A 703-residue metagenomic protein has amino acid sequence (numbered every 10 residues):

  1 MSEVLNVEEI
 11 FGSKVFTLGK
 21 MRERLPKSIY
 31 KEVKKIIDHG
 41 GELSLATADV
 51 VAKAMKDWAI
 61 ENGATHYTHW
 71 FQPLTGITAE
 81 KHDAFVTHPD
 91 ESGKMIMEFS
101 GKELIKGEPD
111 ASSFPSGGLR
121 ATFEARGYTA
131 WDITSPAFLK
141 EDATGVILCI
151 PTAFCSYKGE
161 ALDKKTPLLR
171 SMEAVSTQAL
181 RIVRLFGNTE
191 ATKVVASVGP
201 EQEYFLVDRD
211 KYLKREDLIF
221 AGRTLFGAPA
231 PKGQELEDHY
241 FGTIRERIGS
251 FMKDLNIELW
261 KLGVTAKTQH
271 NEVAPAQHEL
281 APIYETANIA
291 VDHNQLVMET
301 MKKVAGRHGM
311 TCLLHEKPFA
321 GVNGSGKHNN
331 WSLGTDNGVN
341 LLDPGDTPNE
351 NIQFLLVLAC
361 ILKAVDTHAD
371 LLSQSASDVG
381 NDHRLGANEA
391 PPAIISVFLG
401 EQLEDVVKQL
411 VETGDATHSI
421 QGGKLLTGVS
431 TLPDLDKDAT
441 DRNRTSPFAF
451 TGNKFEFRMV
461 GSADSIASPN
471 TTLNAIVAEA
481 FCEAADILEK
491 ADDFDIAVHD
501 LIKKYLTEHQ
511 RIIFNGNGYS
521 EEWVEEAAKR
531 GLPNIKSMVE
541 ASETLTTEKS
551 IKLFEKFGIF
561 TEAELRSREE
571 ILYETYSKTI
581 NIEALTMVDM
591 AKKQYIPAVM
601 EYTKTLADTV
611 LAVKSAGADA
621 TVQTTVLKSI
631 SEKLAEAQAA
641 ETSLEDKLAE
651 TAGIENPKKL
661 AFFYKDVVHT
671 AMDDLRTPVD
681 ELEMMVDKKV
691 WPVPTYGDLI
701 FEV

Functional and structural regions predicted by a protein language model:
M1-V7, F701-V703: Basic/polar N-terminal segments that are highly enriched at the extreme N-terminus, encompassing both cleavable
I10-A125: Active-site core of metal-dependent hydrolases
T47, F71, S100, P282 (+5 more regions): Active-site proximal loops enriched in glycine and acidic residues that flank catalytic Cys/His/Asp and coordinate
A64, T68-W70, V291-R307, L333-G334 (+3 more regions): Hydrophobic/aromatic-rich, well-ordered segments within soluble, folded domains that form packed cores
G76-S92, P109-S112, G117, R215 (+5 more regions): Short linear, low-complexity motifs centered on an aromatic residue
A125-L314, N323-G326, L333-E570: Glycine-rich, acidic/polar active-site loops that bind/position phosphate-bearing ligands
L218-I219, N294, E316-K317, D343-T347 (+5 more regions): Composition- and surface-driven signal marking solvent-exposed, interaction-prone regions in large proteins
I502, T507-V703: C-terminal amphipathic alpha-helical interaction region
